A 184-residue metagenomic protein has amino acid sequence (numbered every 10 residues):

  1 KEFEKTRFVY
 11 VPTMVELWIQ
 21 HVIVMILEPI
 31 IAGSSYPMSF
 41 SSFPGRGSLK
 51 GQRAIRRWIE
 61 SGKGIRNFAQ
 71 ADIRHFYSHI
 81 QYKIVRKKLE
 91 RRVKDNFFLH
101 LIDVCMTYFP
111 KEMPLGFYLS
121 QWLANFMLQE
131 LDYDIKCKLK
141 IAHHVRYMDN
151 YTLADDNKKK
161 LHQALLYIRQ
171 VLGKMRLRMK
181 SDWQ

Functional and structural regions predicted by a protein language model:
K1-W18, S34-G47, V104-N125: Short, conserved non-catalytic motifs in the polymerase core
T13-V15, M25, D72-I73: Short glycine-rich, polar/acidic loop-and-turn segments at beta strand-coil junctions
I19-L27: Active/ligand-binding-proximal structured segments within catalytic/core domains that scaffold catalytic residues
V24, S48, M127-Q129: Class I S-adenosyl-L-methionine
L27-S34, I135: Short helix-capping/linker segments at secondary-structure and domain boundaries
P37, R53-M148, T152-Q184: Conserved polymerase palm-domain catalytic core
R46-A54: Short amphipathic alpha-helical patches
